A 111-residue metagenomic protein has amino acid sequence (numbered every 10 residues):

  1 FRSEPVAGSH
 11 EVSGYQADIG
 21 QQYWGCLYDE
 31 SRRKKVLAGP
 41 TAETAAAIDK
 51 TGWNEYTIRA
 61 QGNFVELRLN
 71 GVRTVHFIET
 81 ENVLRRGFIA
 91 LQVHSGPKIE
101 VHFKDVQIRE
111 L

Functional and structural regions predicted by a protein language model:
F1-L111: Carbohydrate-interacting regions of secretory-pathway proteins
